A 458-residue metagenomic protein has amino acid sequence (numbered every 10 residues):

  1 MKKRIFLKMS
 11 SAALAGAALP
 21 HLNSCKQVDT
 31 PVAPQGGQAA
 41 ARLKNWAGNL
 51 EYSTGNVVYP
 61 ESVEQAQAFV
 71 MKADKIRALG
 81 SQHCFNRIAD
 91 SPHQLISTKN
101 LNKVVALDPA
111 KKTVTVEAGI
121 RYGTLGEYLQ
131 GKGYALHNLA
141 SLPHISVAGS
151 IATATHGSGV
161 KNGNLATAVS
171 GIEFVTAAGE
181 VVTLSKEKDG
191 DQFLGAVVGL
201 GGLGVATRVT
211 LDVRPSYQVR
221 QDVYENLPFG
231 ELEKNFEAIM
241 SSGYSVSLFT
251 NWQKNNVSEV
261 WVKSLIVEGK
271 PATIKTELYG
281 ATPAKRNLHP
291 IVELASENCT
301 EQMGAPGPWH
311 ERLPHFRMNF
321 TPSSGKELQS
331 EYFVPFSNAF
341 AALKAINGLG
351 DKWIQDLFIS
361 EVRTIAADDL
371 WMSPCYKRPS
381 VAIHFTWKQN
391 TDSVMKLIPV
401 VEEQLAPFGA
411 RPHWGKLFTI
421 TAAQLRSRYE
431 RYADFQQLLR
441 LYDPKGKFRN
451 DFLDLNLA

Functional and structural regions predicted by a protein language model:
M1-P20, S24-V28: N-terminal secretory signal peptides and thylakoid transit peptides that target proteins across membranes
K2, V32, S170-L349, Q355-D356 (+1 more regions): C-terminal substrate-binding/cap subdomain adjacent to the FAD-binding core in PCMH-type and related FAD-linked
A17-P20, V260-L265, M303, G307 (+2 more regions): Short glycine/threonine-rich loop-to-helix capping motif typified by GTGT followed within a few residues by an Asp-Pro
H21-A68: C-terminal segment of N-terminal export signals and the immediately downstream linker at the start of the mature
G48-A140, A154-G159, L248, V362: Glycine-rich N-terminal segment of FAD-binding domains in flavoprotein oxidoreductases, spanning the beta-loop-helix
N86-A106, G157-G179, V205-D212, V381: Structural signature of FAD isoalloxazine-binding scaffolds in flavoprotein oxidoreductases
L313, R317-Q424: Substrate-recognition/cap regions that form aromatic- and gly/pro-loop-enriched pockets for small-molecule ligands
F408-A458: Activity-critical C-terminal alpha-helical subdomain
